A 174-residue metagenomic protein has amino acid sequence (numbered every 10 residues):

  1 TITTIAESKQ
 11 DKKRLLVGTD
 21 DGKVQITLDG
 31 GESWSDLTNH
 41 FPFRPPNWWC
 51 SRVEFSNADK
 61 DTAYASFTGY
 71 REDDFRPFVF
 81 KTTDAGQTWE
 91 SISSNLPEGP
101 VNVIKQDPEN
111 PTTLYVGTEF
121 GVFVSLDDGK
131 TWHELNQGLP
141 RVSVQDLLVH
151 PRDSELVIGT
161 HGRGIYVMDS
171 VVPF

Functional and structural regions predicted by a protein language model:
T1-F174: Beta-propeller blade termini and top-face loops
